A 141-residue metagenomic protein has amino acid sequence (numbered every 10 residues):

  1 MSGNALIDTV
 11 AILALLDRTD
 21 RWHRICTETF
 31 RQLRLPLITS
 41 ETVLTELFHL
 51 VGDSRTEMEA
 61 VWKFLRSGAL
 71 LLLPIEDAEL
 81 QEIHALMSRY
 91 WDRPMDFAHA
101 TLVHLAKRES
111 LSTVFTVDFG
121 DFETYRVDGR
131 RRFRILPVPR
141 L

Functional and structural regions predicted by a protein language model:
M1-T39, V51-K63, G129, R140-L141: Short, well-structured N-terminal submotif of metal-dependent ribonuclease cores
S2, E109-L141: Acidic, PIN/NYN-like endoribonuclease modules and their adjacent C-terminal/linker elements
V10-A11, T42, A78, G120: Alpha-helix/helix-capping structural signal
I38, L73, L136: General small-molecule cofactor/ligand-binding pocket signal
S67: Active-site flanking loop/helix segments enriched in acidic
L73-V117: Active-site neighborhoods of divalent-metal-dependent phosphate/nucleic-acid chemistry enzymes
